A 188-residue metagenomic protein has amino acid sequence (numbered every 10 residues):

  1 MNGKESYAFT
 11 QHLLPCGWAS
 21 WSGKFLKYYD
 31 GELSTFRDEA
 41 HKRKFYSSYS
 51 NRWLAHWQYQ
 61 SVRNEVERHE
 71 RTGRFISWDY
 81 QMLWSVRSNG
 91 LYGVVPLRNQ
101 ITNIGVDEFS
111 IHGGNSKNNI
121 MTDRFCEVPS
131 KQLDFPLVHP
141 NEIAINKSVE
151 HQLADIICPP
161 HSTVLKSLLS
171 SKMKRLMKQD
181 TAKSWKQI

Functional and structural regions predicted by a protein language model:
M1-I188: An acidic/histidine-cluster motif and surrounding catalytic segment that typifies divalent-metal-assisted enzyme active
